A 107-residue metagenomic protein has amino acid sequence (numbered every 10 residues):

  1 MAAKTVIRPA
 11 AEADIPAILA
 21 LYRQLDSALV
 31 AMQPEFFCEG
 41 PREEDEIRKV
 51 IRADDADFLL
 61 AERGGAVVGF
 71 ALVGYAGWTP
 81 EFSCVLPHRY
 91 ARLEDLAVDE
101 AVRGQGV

Functional and structural regions predicted by a protein language model:
M1-P16: Conserved N-terminal entry element of GNAT/NAT acetyltransferase domains
E12-L19, R23, E44, R48: An amphipathic alpha-helix signature
D26-I47: Conserved GNAT-fold acetyl-CoA-binding loop/helix
D26-S27, G74-G77: Generic short beta-strand segments
R48-L60, R92: A short helix-loop-beta-strand connector motif used in the catalytic cores of GNAT acetyltransferases and, in some
L60, A66-Y75, R92, A97: Conserved beta-strand in the GNAT
G77-L86: A short, polar/charged loop-to-alpha-helix boundary motif
V102-V107: Conserved acetyl-CoA pyrophosphate-binding loop and the N-cap/start of the following alpha-helix in GNAT-like
